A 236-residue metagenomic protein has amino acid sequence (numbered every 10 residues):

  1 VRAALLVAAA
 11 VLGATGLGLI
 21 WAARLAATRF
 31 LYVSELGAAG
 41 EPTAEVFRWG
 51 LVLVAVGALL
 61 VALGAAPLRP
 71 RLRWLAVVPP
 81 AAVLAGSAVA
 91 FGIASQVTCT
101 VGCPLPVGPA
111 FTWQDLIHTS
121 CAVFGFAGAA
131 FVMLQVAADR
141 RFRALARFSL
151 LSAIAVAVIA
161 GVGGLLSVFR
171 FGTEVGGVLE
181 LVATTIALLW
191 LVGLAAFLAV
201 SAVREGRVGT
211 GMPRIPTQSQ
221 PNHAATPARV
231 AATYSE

Functional and structural regions predicted by a protein language model:
V1-A8, L198-E236: Actinobacteria-biased recognition of intrinsically disordered, low-complexity terminal regions
V1-Y32, L36, G40-S201: Hydrophobic, aromatic-enriched alpha-helical segments typical of multi-pass transmembrane helices
